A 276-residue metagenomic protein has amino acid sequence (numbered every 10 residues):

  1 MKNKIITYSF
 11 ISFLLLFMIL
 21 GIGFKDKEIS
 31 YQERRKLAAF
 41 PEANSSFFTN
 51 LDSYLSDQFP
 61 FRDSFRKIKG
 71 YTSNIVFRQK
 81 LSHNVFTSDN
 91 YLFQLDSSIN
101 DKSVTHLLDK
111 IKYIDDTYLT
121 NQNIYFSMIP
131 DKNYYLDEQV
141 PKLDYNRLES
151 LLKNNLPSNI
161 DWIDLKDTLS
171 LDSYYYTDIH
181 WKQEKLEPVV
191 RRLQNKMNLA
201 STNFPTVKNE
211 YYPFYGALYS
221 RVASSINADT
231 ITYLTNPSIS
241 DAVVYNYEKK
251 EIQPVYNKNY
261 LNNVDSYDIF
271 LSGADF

Functional and structural regions predicted by a protein language model:
M1-F276: Extracellular glycan-modifying ectodomains
